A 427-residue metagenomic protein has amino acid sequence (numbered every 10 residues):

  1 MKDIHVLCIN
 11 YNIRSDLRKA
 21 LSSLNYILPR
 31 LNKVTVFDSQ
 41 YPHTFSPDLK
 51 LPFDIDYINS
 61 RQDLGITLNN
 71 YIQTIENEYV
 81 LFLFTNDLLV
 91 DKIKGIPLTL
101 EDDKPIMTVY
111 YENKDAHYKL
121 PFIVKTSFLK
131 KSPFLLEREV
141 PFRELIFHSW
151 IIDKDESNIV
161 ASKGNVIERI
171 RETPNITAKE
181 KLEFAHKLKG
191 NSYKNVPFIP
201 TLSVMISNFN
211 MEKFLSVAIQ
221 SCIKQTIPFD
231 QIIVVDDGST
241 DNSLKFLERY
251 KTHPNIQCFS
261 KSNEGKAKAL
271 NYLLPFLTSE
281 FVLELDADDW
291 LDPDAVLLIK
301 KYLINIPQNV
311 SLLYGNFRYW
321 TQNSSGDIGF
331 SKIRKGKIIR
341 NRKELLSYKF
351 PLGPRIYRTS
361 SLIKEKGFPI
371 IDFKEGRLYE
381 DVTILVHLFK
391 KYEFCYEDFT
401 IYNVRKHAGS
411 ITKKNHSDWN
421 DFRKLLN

Functional and structural regions predicted by a protein language model:
M1-S23, E168-S221: N-proximal low-complexity "stem/linker" segments adjacent to membrane-targeting elements
S22-L31, Q220-F229: Short, acidic, metal-binding catalytic loop of nucleotide-sugar glycosyltransferases
N32-Y41, D230-G238, F259-S262: Short beta-strand/loop segment that forms part of the nucleotide-sugar
F37-S46, D236-K245, D286: A conserved acidic beta->alpha catalytic loop
S60-I75, K261-L277: Glycine-rich, basic loop-to-helix element that forms the pyrophosphate-binding segment of sugar-nucleotide handling
V80, V282: Short aromatic/hydrophobic "clamp" motif used to bind/position activated sugar donors
D87-A116, V296-I328: Conserved donor NDP-sugar-binding/catalytic core segment of glycosyltransferases
Y110-K181, I339-L425: Conserved nucleotide-sugar donor-binding catalytic segment
